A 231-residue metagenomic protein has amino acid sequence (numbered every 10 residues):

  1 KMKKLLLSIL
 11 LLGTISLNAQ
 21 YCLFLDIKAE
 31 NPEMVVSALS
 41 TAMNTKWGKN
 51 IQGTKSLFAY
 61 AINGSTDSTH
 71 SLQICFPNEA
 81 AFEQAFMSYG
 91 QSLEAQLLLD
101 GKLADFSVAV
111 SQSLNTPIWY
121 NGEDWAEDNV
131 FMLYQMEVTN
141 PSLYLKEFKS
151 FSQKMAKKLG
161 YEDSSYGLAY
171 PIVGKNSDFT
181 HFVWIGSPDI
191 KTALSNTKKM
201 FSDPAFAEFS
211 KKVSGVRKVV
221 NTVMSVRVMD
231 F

Functional and structural regions predicted by a protein language model:
K4-L17: Sec-dependent N-terminal signal peptides
N18-A207, S214-F231: Short S/T/G/P-rich N-terminal loop/turn motif that feeds into the first structured element of a domain
